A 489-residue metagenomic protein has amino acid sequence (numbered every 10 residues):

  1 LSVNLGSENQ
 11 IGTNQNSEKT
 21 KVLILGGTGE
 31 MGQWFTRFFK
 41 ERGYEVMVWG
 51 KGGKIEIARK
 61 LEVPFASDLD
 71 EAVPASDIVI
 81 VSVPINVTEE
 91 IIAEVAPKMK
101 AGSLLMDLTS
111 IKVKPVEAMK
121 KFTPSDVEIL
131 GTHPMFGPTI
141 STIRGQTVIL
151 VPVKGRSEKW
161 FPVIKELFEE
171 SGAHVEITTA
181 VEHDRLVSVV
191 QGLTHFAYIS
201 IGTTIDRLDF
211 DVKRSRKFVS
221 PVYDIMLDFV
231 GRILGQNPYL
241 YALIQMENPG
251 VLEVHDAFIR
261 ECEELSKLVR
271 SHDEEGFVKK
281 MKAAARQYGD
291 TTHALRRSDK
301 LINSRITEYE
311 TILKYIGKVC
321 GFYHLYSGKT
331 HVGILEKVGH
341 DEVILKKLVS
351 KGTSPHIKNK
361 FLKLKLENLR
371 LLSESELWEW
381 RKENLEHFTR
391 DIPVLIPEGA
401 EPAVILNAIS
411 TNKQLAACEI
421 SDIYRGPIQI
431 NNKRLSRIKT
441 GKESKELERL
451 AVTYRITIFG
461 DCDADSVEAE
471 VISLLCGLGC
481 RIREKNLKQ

Functional and structural regions predicted by a protein language model:
T28, Q33-T36: N-terminal Rossmann NAD(P)H-binding glycine-rich loop of SDR-like oxidoreductase domains
E41-R59: NAD(P)-binding Rossmann-fold cofactor-contacting core
L69-A96: Rossmann-like NAD(P)-binding element
I91-I140: Rossmann-like NAD(P)(H) cofactor-binding subdomain of soluble oxidoreductases
M119-V175, A180-V187: Rossmann-fold dinucleotide-binding core
K213-A294: Interdomain hinge/lid region at the active-site interface of Rossmann-like NAD(P)-dependent oxidoreductases
I344-P393: C-terminal, non-catalytic macromolecule-binding modules
E376-Q489: A carboxyl-terminal module marker
